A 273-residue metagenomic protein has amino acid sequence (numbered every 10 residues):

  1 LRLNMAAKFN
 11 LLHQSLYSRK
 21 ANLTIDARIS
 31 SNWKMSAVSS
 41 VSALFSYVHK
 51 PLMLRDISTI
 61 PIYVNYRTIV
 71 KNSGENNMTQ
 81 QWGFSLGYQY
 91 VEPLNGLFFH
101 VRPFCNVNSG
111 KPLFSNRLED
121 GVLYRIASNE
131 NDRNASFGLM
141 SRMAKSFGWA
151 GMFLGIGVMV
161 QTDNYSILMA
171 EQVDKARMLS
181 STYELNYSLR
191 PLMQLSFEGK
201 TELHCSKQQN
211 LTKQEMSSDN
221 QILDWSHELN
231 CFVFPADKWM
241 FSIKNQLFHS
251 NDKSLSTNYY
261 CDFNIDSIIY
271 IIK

Functional and structural regions predicted by a protein language model:
L1-K273: Exposed, low-structure sequence patches enriched in small/polar residues
